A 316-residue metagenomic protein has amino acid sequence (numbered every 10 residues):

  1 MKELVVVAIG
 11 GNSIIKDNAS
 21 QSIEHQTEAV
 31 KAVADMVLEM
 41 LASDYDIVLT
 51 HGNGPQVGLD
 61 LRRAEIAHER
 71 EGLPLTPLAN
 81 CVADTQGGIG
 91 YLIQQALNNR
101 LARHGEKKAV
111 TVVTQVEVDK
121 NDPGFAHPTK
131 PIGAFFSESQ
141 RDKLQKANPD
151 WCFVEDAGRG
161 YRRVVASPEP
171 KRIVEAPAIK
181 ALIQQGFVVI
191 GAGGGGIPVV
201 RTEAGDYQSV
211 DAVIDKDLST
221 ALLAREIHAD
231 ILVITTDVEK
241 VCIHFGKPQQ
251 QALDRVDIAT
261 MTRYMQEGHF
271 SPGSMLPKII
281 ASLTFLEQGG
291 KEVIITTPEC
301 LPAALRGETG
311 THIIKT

Functional and structural regions predicted by a protein language model:
K2-T316: C-terminal catalytic "cap/lid" subdomain
